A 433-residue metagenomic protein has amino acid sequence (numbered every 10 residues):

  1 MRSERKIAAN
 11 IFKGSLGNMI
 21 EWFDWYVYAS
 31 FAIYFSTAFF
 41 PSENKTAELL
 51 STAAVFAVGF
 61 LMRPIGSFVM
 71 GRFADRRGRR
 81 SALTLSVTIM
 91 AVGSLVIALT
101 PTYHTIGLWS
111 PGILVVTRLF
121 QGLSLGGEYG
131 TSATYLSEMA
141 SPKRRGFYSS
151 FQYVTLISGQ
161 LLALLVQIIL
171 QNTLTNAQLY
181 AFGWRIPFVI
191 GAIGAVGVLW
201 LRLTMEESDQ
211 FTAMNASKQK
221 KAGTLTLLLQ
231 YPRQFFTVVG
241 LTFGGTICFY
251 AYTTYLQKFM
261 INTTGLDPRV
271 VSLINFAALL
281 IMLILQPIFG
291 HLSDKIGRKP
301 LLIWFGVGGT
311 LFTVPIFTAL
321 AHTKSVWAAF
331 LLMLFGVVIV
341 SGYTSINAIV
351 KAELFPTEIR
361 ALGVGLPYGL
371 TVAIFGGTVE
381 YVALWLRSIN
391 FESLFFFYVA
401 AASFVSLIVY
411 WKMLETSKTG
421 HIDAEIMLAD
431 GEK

Functional and structural regions predicted by a protein language model:
A29, P232-M282, F375-E380: Extracytoplasmic gate region of multi-pass secondary transporters
S67-G78, Q286-R298: Helix-to-loop junctions at the C-terminal end of transmembrane segments in multipass secondary transporters
R76-T88, K295-V307: Cytoplasmic membrane-interface "Motif A"-like loop-to-helix N-cap segments of 12-TM Major Facilitator Superfamily
T88-G107, V307-T323: C-terminal ends and interior cores of transmembrane alpha-helices in multi-pass membrane transporters/permeases
I106-G126, V326-G342: Hydrophobic core of transmembrane alpha-helices in multi-pass small-molecule transporters, especially MFS/SLC-type
G146-Q171, G194, G365-V379: Glycine-rich segments within core transmembrane alpha-helices of 12-TM secondary carriers
V198-M205, V350, A401-M427: Multi-pass alpha-helical transporter architecture, strongest for 12-TM Major Facilitator/SLC carriers used
K299-I346: C-terminal transmembrane helical hairpin of 12-TM major facilitator-type secondary transporters
